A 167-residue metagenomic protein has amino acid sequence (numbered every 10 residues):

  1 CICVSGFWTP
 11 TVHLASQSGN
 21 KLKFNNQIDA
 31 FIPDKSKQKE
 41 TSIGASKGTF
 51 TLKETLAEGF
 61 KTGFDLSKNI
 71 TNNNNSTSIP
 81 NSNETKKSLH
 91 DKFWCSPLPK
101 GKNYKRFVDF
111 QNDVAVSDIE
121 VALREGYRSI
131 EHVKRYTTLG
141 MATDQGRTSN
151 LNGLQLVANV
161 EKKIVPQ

Functional and structural regions predicted by a protein language model:
C1-Q167: Residues forming the flavin
